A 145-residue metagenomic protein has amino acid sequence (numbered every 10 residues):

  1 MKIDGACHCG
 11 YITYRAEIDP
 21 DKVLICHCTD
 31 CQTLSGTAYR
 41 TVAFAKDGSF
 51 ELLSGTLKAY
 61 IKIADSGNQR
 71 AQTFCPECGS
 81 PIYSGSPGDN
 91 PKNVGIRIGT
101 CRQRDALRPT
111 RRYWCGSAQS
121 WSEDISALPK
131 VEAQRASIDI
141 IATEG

Functional and structural regions predicted by a protein language model:
M1-G145: A short Gly-Trp-Pro
